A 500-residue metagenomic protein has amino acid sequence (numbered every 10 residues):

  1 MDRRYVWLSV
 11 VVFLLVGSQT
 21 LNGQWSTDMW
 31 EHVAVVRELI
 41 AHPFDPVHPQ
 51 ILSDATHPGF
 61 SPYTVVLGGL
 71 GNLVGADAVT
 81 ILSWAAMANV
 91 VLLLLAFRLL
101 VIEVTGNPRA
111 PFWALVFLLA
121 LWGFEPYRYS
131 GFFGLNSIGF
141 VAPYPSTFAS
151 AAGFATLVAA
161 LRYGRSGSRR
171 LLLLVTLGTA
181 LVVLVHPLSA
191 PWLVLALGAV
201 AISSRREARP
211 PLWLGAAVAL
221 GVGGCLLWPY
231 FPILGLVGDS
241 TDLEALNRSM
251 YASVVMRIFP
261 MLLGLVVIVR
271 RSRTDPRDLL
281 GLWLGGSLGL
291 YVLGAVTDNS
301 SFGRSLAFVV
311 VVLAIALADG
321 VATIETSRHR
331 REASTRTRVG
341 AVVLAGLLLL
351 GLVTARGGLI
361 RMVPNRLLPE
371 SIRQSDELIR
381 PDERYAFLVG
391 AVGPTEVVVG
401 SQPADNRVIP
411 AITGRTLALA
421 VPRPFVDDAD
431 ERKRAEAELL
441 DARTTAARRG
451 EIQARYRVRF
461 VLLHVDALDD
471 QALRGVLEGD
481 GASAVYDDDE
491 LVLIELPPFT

Functional and structural regions predicted by a protein language model:
D2-A152, P187-P191, Q374-S375: Active-site lumenal/periplasmic loops and adjacent helix-entry segments of GT-C-fold, multi-pass membrane
Q24, S130-S146, F231-F259, P276 (+4 more regions): Membrane-helix boundary/interfacial segments in multi-pass membrane proteins
T27-D28, L173, G178-G289, A295-S305: Transmembrane catalytic cores of multi-pass membrane glycosyltransferases and polysaccharide-assembly enzymes
L95, L99, A155-R162, A196-R205 (+2 more regions): Transmembrane alpha-helices and membrane-interface helical segments of multi-pass integral membrane enzymes
V101-A110, Y163-R169, S203-L212, V269-R277 (+1 more regions): Membrane-interface helix-boundary motifs at transmembrane edges
F148-L171: Membrane-interface transmembrane helices that cradle and orient dolichyl/undecaprenyl
A219, I324-L359: Signature aromatic-anchored transmembrane alpha helix within multi-pass, membrane-resident enzymes that catalyze glycan
R356-T500: Extracytoplasmic
